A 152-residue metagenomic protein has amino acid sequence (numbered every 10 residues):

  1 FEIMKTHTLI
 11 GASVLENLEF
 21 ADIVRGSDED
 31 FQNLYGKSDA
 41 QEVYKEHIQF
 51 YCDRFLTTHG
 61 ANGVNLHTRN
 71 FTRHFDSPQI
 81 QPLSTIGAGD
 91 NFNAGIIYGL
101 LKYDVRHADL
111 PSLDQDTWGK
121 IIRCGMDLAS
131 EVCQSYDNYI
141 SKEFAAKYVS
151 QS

Functional and structural regions predicted by a protein language model:
F1-K45: Conserved beta-alpha-beta core of the PfkB/ribokinase-like small-molecule kinase fold
K37-S152: Conserved phosphate-binding/catalytic region of the ribokinase-like
